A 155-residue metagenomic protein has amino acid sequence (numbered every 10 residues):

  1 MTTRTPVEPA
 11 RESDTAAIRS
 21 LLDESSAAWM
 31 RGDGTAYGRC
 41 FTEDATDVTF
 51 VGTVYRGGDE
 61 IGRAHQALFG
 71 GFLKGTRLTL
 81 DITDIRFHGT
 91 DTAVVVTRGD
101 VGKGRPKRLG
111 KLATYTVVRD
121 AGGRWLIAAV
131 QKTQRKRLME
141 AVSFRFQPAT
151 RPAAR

Functional and structural regions predicted by a protein language model:
M1-E43, R145-R155: Short, low-complexity N-terminal intrinsically disordered segments enriched in polar/charged residues
T2-T3, G110-F144: Short beta-strand edge/turn micro-motifs at domain boundaries
S13, S20-L21, R77-L80, L112: Short, conserved clusters of charged catalytic residues that mark active-site and nucleotide-handling motifs
L22-S25, W29, F41, I61 (+4 more regions): Hydrophobic alpha-helical core bundles mediating ligand binding, dimerization, or RNAP-core interactions
S25, Y37-G38, A45, G57 (+3 more regions): Hydrophobic pocket/interface hotspot
F50, E60-P106, P152-R155: Surface-exposed, charged secondary-structure patches
R56, G102-R105, R135-M139: A short local loop/turn or secondary-structure capping micro-motif enriched for an aromatic residue
D81-H88, K132-K136, Q147: Glycine-rich beta-strand-turn "strand-cap" elements at beta-sheet edges
